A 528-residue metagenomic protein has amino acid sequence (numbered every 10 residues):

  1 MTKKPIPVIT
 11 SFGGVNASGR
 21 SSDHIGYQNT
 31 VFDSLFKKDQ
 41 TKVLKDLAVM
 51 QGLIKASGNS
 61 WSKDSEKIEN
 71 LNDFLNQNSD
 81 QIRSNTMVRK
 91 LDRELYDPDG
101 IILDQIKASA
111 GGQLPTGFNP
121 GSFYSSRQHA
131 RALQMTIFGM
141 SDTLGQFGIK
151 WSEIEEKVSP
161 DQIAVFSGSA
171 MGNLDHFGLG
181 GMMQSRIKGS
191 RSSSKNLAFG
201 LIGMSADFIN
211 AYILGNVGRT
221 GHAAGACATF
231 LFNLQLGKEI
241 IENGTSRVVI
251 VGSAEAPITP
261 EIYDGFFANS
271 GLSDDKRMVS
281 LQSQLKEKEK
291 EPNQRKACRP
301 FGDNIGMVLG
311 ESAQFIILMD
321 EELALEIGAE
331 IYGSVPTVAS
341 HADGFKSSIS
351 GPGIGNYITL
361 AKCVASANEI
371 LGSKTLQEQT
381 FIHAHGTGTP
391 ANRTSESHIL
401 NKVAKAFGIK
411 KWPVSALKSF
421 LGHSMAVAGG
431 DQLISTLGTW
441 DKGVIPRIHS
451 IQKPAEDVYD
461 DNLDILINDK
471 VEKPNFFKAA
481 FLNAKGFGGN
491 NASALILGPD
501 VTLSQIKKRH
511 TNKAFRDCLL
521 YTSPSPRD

Functional and structural regions predicted by a protein language model:
M1, L47, D92-Q134, G172-L236 (+3 more regions): Conserved catalytic cysteine-centered active-site region of acyl-thioester-dependent Claisen-condensing enzymes
M1-I9, I154-P160, G372-Q377, F407-I409 (+2 more regions): Flexible, low-complexity linker/loop segments at domain and module junctions
M1-W151, S167-M182, L201-R219: A glycine- and small-residue-enriched flexible loop/hinge segment at structural boundaries
P5-G13, A17, N29, R277-S373 (+3 more regions): Condensing-enzyme catalytic core mediating Claisen C-C bond formation in acyl metabolism
T136-I149, I202, A206, G221-E255 (+4 more regions): Active-site-proximal alpha-helical scaffold in enzymes
E153-A164, R219-G225, V249-A254, E330-A339 (+5 more regions): Beta-strand segments within the central parallel beta-sheet cores of soluble alpha/beta enzyme folds
T245-I305, V338-P352, G386-R393, K410-L463: Acyl-CoA/ACP chain-elongation machinery
Y357-F381, G386-T389, E396-K402, A406-I409: A glycine- and small/hydrophobic-rich beta-loop-beta segment that serves as a flexible "lid/hinge" or phosphate-binding
